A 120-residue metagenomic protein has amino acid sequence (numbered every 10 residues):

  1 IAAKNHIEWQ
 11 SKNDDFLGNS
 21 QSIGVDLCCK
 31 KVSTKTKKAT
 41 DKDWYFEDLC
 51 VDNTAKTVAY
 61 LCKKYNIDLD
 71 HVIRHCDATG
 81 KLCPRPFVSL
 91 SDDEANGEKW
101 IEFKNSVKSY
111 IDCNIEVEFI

Functional and structural regions predicted by a protein language model:
I1-D68: Active-site-adjacent loop/helix surface patches within enzyme catalytic domains that shape the substrate-binding cleft
H6, I73-C76, F87: Small/flexible residues
A55, L69-D70, K104, K108: Low-complexity, intrinsically disordered short peptide segments enriched in small/polar/basic residues
Y65-L82: Acidic/histidine-rich, metal-coordinating catalytic segments
G80-I120: Short, low-complexity, polybasic intrinsically disordered segments
